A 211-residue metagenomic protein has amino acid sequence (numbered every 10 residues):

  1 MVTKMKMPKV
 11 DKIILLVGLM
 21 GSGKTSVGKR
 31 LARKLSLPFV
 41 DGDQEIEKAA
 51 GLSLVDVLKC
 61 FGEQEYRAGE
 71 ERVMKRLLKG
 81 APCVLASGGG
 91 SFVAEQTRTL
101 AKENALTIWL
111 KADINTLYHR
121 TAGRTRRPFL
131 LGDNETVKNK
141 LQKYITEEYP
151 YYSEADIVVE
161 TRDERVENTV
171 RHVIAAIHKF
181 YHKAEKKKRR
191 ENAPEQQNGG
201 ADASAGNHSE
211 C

Functional and structural regions predicted by a protein language model:
V2-K9, K34, T146-C211: NTP-dependent small-molecule kinase module
L16: Hydrophobic anchor at the beta1->P-loop junction of P-loop NTPases
L19: P-loop (Walker A) phosphate-binding loop of NTP-binding proteins
S22: ATP-binding Walker
T25: Walker A/P-loop
D41-S91, E95-K102, R126-R127: ATP-dependent small-molecule kinase phosphotransfer cores that center on conserved nucleotide phosphate-binding segments
E103-Y149: A glycine- and Lys/Arg-enriched "phosphate-lid" helix/loop adjacent to the NTP-binding pocket of small-molecule kinases
